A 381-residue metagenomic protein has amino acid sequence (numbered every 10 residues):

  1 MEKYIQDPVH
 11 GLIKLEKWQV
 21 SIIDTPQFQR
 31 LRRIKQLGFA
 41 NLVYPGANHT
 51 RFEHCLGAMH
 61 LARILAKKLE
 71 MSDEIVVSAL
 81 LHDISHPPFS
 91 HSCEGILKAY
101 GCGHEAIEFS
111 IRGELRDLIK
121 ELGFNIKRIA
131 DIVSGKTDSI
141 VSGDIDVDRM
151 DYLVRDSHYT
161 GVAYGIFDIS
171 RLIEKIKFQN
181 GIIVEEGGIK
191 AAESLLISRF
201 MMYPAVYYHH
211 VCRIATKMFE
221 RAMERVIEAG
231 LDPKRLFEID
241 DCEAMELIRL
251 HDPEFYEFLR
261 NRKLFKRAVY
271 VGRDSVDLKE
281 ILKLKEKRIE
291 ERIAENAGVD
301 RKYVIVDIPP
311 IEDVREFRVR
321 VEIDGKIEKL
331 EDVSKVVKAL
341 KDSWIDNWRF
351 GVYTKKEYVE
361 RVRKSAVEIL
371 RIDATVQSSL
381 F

Functional and structural regions predicted by a protein language model:
M1-E74, I84-F381: Histidine-centered, transition-metal-coordinating active-site segments
